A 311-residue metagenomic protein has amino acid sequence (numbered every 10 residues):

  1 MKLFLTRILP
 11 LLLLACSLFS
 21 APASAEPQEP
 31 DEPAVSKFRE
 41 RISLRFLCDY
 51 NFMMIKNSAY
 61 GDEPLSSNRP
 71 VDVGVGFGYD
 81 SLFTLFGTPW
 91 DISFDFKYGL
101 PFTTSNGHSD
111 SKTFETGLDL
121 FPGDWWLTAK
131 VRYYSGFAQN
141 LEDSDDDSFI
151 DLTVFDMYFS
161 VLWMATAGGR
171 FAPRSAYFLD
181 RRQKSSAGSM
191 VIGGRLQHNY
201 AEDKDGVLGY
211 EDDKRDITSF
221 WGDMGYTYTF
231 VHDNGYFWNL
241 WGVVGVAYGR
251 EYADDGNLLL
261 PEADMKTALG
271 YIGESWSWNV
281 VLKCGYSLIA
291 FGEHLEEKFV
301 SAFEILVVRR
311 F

Functional and structural regions predicted by a protein language model:
F38-L44, V71, F83-I92, G123-L127 (+5 more regions): Outer-envelope beta-barrel architecture signal
L44-C48, V75, I92-F96, L127-V131 (+6 more regions): Membrane-embedded beta-strand positions of outer-membrane beta-barrel proteins
C48-K56, Y79-S81, F96-F102, P122 (+7 more regions): Transmembrane beta-strands of outer-membrane beta-barrel pores
N51-D72, G87-G107: Surface-exposed strand-loop-strand hairpins of Gram-negative outer-membrane beta-barrel proteins
M54, L196-S275, Y286-S287, R309-F311: Outer-membrane beta-barrel transmembrane domain signature
E63-S67, S105-K112, S148-M157, E211-T218 (+2 more regions): Replace "Gram-negative outer membrane beta-barrel proteins" with "bacterial and organellar outer membrane beta-barrel
S109-T218, K283: Outer-membrane pore/translocation modules
M157-A167, F299-F311: Outer-membrane beta-barrel "beta-signal"
